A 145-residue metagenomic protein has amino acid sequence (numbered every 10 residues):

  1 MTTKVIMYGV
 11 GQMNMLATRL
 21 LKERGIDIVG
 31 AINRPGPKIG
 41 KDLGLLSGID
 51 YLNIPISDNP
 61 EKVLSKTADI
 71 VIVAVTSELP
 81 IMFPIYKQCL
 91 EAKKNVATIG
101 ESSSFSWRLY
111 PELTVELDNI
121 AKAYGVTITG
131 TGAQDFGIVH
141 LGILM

Functional and structural regions predicted by a protein language model:
K4-A17: Glycine-rich adenosine-cofactor-binding loop
E23-I49: NAD(P)-binding Rossmann-fold cofactor-contacting core
P55-N59: Short acidic-hydrophobic, aromatic-tinged amphipathic segments that line or gate anion-handling sites
P60-I70, L79-E101: Rossmann-fold NAD(P) dinucleotide-binding segment
V75-T76: Short glycine-/small-residue-rich Rossmann-like dinucleotide-binding loops
I81, K87, A92, E101-G125: Rossmann-fold NAD(P)-binding glycine/threonine-rich loop
T98-I99, I128-G132: General beta-strand structural signal in soluble alpha/beta enzymes
G137-M145: Oxidoreductase and adenylate-handling cofactor-binding alpha/beta cores
